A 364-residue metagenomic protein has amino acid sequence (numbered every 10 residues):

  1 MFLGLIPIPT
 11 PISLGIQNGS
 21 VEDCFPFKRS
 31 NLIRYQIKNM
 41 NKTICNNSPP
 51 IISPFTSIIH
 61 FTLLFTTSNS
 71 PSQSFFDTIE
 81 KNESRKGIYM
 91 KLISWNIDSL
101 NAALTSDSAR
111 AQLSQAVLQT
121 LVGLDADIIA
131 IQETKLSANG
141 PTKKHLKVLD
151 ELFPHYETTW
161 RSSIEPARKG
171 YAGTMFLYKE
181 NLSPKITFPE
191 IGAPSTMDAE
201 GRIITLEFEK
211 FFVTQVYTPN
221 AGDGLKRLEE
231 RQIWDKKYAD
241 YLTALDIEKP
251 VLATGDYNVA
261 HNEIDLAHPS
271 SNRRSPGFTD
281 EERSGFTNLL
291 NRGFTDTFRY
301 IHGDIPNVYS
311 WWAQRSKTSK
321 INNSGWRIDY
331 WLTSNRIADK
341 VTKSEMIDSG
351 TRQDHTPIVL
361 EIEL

Functional and structural regions predicted by a protein language model:
L3, L14, C24-F25, L32 (+3 more regions): Short hydrophobic targeting helices and cationic amphipathic motifs that mediate membrane/organellar targeting
G4-T10, N31, K38, P50 (+1 more regions): Intrinsic low-complexity, disordered N-terminal segments enriched in polar/charged/small residues
Q36, F75-D150, W160, P166-Y171: N-terminal, active-site-proximal structural segment of metallo-dependent hydrolase catalytic domains
W95-N96, L121-P141, V213, Y241-E263 (+4 more regions): Active-site beta-strand/loop signature of hydrolases that rely on acidic residues for catalysis
L104, I191-T196, T218-D235, S270-S275: Surface-exposed cleft-lining segments at the edges of enzyme active sites
K135-A221: Structured beta-strand-rich core segments of catalytic domains in phosphoester-bond hydrolases
D150-E151, K236-N322, I328: Metal-dependent phosphoesterases centered on the DNase I-like endonuclease/exonuclease/phosphatase
R168-I186, S316-D339: Conserved beta strand-loop-helix elements of the APE1-like EEP
